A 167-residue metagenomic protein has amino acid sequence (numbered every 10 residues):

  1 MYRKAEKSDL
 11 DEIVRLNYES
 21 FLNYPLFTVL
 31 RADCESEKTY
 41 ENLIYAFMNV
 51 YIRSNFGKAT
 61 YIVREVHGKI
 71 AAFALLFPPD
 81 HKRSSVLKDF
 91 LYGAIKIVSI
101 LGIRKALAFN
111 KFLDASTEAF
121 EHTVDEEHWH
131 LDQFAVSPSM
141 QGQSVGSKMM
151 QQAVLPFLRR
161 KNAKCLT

Functional and structural regions predicted by a protein language model:
M1-F27: A short beta-loop-alpha structural element at the N-terminal edge of CoA-dependent acyl/N-acetyltransferase catalytic
P25-M48: Conserved GNAT-fold acetyl-CoA-binding loop/helix
N42-I62, E126, H130: A short helix-loop-beta-strand connector motif used in the catalytic cores of GNAT acetyltransferases and, in some
G57-L76, S137: Conserved beta-hairpin
L75-Q133: Conserved acyl-donor/pantetheine-binding loop and adjacent beta-alpha core of acyl/acetyltransferases and related
V124, F134-Q151, R160: Conserved glycine-rich acetyl-CoA-binding loop
E127-W129, F157-T167: Conserved GNAT acetyl-CoA-binding A-motif
